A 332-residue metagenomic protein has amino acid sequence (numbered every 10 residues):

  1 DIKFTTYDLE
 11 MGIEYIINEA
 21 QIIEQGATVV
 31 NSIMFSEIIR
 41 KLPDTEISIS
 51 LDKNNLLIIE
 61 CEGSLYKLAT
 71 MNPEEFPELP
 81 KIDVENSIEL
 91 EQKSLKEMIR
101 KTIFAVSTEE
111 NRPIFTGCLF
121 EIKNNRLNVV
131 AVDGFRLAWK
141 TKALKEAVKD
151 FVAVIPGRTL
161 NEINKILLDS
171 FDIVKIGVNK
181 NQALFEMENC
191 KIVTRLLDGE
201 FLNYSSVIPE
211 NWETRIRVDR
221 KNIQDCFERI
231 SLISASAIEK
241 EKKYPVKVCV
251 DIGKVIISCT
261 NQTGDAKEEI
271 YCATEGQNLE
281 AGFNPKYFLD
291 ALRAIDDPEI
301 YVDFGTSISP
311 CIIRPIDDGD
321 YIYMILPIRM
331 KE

Functional and structural regions predicted by a protein language model:
D1-E332: Structural preference for solvent-exposed beta-strand-turn elements and adjacent flexible terminal/loop segments within
